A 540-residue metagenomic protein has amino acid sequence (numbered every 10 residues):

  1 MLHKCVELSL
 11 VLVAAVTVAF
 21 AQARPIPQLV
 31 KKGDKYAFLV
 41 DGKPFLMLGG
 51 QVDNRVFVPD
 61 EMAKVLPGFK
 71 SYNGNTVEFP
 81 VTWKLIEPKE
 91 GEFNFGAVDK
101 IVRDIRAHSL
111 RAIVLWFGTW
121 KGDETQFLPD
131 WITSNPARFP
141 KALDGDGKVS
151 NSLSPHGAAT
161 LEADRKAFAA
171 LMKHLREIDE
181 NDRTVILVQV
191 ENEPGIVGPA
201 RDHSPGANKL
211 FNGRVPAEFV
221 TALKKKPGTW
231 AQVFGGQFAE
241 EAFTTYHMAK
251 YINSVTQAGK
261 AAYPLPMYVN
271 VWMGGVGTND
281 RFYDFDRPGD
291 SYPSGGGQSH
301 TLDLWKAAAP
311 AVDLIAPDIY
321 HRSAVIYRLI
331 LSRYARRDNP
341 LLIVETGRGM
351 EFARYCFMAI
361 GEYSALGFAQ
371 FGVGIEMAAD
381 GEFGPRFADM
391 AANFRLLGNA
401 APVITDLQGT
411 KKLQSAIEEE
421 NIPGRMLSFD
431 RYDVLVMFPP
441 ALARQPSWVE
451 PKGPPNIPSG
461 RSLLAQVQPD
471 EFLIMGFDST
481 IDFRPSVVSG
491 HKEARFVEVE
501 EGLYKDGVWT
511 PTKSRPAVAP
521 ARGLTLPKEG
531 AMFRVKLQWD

Functional and structural regions predicted by a protein language model:
A21-N75: N-terminal carbohydrate-binding accessory modules
M47-F57, P80-G96, G145-K166, V233-A249 (+3 more regions): The substrate-binding groove and active-site-proximal loops of carbohydrate-active enzymes, especially glycoside
R55-K70, P293-A308, Y327, A353-C356: Short, acidic/polar
M62-P136, M248-P264: Aromatic-lined substrate-binding rim segments of carbohydrate-active enzymes
A137-W305: Polysaccharide-binding and catalytic clefts of secreted carbohydrate-active enzymes
S254-L265, H300-A401: Catalytic-core region of carbohydrate-active enzymes that cleave or remodel glycosidic bonds
F357-F483: Aromatic- and carboxylate-lined catalytic core of secreted/periplasmic carbohydrate-active enzymes
V434, P440-L464, P469-D540: C-terminal beta-sandwich/jelly-roll accessory domains of carbohydrate-active enzymes
